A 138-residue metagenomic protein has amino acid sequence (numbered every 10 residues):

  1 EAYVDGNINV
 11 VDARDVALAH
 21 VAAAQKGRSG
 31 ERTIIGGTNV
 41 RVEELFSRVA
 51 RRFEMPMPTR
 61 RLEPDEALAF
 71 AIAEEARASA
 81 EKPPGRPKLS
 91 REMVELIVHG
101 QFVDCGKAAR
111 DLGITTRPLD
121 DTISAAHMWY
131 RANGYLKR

Functional and structural regions predicted by a protein language model:
E1-V11, D15: A conserved pocket-lining segment of Rossmann-fold NAD(P)-dependent short-chain dehydrogenase/reductase
A2, P87-S90: A short, mixed-charge helix-start or loop-turn motif at secondary-structure junctions
G6-N7, R91-M93: Short, contiguous strand/loop micro-motifs
V10, N39, F102: Short aromatic/basic micro-patch
A19-K88, C105, P118-R138: Mid/C-terminal beta-alpha module of Rossmann-like enzyme folds, strongest in SDR-family dehydrogenases/epimerases
V42, E92-D104: Active-site loop of classical SDR/Rossmann-like NAD(P)-dependent oxidoreductases, centered on the catalytic Tyr-X3-Lys
D111-I114: Aromatic-glycine-rich donor-binding/catalytic loop that engages nucleotide-sugar donors across glycosyltransferases
